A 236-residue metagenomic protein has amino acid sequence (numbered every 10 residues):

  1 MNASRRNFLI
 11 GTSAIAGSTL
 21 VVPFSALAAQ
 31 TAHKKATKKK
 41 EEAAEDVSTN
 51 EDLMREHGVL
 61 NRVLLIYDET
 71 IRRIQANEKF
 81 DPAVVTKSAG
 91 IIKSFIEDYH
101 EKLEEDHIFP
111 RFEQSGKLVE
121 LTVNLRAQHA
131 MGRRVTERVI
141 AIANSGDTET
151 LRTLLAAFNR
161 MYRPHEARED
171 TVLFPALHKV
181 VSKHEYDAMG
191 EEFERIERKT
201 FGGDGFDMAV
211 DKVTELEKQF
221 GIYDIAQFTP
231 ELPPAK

Functional and structural regions predicted by a protein language model:
M1-K236: Small-residue-biased structural context
